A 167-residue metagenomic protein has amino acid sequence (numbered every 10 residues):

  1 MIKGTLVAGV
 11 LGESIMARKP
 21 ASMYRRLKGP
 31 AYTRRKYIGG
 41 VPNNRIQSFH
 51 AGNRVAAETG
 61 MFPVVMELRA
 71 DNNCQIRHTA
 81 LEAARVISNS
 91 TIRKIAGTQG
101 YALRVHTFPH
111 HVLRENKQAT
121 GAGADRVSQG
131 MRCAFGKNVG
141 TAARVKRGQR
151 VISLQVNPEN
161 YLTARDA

Functional and structural regions predicted by a protein language model:
I2-A167: Ribosome-associated RNA-binding proteins
